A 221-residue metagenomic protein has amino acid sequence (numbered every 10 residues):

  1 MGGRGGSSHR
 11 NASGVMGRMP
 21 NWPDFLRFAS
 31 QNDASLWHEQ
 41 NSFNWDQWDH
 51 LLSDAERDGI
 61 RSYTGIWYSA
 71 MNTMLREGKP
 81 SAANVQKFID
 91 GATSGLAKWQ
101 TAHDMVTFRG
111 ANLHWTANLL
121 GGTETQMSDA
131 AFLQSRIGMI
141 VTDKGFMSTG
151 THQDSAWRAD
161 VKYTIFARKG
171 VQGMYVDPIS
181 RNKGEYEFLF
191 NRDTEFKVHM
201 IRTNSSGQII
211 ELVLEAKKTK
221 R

Functional and structural regions predicted by a protein language model:
M1-G3: Hydrophobic, gly/ala-rich membrane-insertion helices/peptides used by toxins and envelope proteins
G6-R221: Mono-ADP-ribosyltransferase
